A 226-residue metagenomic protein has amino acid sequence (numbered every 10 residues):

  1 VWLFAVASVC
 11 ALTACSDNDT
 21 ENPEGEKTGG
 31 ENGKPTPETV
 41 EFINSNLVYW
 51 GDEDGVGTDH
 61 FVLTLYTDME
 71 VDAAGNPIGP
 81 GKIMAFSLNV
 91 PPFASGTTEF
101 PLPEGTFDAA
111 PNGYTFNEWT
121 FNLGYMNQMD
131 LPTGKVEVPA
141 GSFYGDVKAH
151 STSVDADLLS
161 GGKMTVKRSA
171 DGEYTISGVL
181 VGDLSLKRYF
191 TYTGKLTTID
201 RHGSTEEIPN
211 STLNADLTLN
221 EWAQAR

Functional and structural regions predicted by a protein language model:
V1-T13: Sec-dependent bacterial lipoprotein signal peptides
C10-N46, H202-W222: Bacterial Sec-dependent N-terminal signal peptides
K34-V48, D52, V56-G57, M69-V71: N-terminal accessory/targeting segments that precede structured cores
T36, G162, V179-R226: Edge beta-strand at a domain terminus
D54-T165, S211-R226: Surface-exposed helix/loop patches within compact recognition domains
L65-D68, I176-D183: Short beta-strand segments that buttress and anchor functional surface loops
V90-P92, A170, L180-G182: A mature extracytoplasmic/lumenal domain signature
V166-Y174: A short, structured loop/turn motif at beta-sheet edges
